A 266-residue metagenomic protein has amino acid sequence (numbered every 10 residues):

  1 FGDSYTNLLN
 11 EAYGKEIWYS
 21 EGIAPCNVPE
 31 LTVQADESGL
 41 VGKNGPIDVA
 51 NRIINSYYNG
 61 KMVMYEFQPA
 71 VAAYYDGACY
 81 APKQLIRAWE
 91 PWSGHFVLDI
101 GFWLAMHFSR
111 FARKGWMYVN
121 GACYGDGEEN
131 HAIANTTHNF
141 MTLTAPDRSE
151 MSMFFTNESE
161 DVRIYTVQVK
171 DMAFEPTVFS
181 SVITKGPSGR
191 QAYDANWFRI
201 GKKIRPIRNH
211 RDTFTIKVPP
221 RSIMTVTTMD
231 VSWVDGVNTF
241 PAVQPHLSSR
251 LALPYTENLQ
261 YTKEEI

Functional and structural regions predicted by a protein language model:
F1, S20-A24, F67-V71, F155-E158 (+2 more regions): Active-site-proximal beta-strand/loop segments in catalytic clefts of secreted hydrolases
F1-N27: Active-site neighborhood of glycoside hydrolase catalytic domains
G2-Y5, C26-L31, Y74-G77, V162-I164 (+1 more regions): Extracytoplasmic/secreted cell-surface and envelope-processing proteins
Y19-N135: Aromatic/acidic polysaccharide-binding cleft in carbohydrate-active enzymes
G121-T177, R221: Carbohydrate-binding surface patches
K170-Y193: Solvent-exposed beta-hairpin/edge-strand motifs
R199-A242: C-terminal beta-strand-rich structural cap/linker in extracellular carbohydrate-active enzymes
W233-I266: Extracellular glycan-recognition regions
